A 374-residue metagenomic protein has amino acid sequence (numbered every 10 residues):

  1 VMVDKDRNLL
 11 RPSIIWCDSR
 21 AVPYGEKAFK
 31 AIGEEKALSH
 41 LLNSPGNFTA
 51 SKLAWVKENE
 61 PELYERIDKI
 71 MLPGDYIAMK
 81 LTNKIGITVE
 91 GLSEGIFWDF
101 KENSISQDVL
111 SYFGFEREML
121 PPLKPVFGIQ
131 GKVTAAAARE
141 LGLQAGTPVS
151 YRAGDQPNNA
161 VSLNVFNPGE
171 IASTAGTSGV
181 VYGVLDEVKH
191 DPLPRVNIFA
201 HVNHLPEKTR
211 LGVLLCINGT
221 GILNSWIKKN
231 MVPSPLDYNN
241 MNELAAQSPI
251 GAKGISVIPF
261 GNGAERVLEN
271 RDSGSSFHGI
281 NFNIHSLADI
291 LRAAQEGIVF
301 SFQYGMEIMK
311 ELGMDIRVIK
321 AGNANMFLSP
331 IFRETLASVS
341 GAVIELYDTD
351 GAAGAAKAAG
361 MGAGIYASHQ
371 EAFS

Functional and structural regions predicted by a protein language model:
V3-D4: Short, acidic, Ser/Thr-enriched surface-loop or helix-capping motifs
N8-L9: Hydrophobic "anchor" residues
D18: Carbohydrate-associated surface elements
V22, F29-G86, G91, I96-Q107 (+3 more regions): Active-site core segments that coordinate phosphate-bearing ligands/cofactors across diverse enzyme families
D99-K101, V126-Q130: Short beta-strand to alpha-helix junction loop
F113-P125: A conserved helix-loop-beta module that forms one wall/lid of the active-site cleft in ATP-utilizing catalytic domains
